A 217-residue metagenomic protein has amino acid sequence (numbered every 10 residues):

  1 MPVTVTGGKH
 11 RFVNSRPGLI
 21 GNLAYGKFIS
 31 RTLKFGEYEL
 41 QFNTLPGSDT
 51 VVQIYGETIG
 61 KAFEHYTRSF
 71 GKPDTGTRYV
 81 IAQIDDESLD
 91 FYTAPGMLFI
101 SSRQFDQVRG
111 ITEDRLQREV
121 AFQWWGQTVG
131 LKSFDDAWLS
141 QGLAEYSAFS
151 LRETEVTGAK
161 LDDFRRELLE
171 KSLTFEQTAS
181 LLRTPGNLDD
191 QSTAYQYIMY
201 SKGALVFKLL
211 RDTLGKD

Functional and structural regions predicted by a protein language model:
M1-G26: Extended, low-hydrophobicity, Ser/Thr/Pro/Gly-biased non-transmembrane segments
M1-V5, R211-D217: Short, intrinsically disordered, charge-balanced linker/junction segments flanking boundaries in proteins
R11, F28-Q123, Q127-A137, S147 (+1 more regions): Juxtacatalytic substrate-recognition/specificity segment
N14-L19, H65, L143-S150: Alpha-helical scaffold segments in carbohydrate-active enzymes
K72-Y79, K132-S133, E155-F164, D217: Acidic/polar loop patches that form or flank catalytic/metal-binding clefts of enzymes that bind anionic ligands
D90-F91, A137, Q141-L205, L209-L214: Acidic/His/Gly-enriched intrinsically disordered linker/tail segments that often contain short helix/coil "MoRF-like"
